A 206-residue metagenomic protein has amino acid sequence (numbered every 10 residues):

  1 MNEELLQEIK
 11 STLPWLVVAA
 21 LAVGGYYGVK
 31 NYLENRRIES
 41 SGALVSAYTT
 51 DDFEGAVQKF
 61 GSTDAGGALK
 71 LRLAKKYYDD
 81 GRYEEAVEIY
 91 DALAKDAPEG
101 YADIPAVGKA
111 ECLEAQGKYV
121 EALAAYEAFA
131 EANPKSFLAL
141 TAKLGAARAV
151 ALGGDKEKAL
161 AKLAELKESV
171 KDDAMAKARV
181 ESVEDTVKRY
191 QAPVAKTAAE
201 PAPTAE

Functional and structural regions predicted by a protein language model:
M1-G24, R36: N-terminal positive-inside, membrane-proximal cytosolic segments immediately preceding the first
W15, Q58-G66, A94-A102, A130-A139 (+2 more regions): Short solvent-exposed coil/turn linkers within tandem alpha-helical repeat scaffolds
S41-V45, L71, V107, L144 (+1 more regions): TPR/TPR-like alpha-solenoid signature
F53-I104, G108: Extracytoplasmic/periplasmic/luminal assembly and interaction segments in envelope/secretory/respiratory proteins
